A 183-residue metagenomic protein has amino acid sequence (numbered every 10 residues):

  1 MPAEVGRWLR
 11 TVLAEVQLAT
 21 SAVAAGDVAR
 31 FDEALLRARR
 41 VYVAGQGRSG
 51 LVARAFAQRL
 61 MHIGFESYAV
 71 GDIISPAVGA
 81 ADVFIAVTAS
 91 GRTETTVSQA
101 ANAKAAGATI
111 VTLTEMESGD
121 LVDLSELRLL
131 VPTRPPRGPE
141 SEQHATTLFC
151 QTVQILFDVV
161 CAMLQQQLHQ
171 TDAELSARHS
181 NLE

Functional and structural regions predicted by a protein language model:
M1, Q165-E183: A short, charged, Gly/Pro-tolerant segment at domain boundaries
M1-S21: Generic N-terminal amphipathic, Lys/Arg-enriched alpha-helix
V5, L9, V28-F31, A53: Hydrophobic packing residues in well-ordered alpha-helices of helical domains and bundles
T11, E15-L18, R30, N102 (+2 more regions): Alpha-helical scaffold segments in soluble metabolic enzymes
L18, I73, Q143, Q170 (+1 more regions): Residue-level signal for pocket-adjacent positions within structured domains
L18-A25, F65, T133, C161-Q170: Generic secondary-structure signature for well-ordered alpha-helical cores
A19-R37: A short, well-structured juxtamembrane/interface segment
R40-I155, C161-A162: Glycine-rich phosphate-binding loops that contact phosphosugars or nucleotide phosphates
